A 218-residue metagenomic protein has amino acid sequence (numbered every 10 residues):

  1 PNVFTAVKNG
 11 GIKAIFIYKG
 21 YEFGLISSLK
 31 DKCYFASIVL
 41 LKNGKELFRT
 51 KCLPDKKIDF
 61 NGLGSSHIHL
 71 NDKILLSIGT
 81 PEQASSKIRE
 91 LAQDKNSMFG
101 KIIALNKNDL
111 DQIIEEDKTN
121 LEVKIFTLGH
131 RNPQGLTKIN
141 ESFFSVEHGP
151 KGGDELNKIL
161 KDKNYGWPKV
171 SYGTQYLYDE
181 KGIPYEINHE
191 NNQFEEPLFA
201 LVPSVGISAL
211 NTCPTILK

Functional and structural regions predicted by a protein language model:
P1-S86, G135-G149, P203-K218: Acidic, Gly/Ser/Thr-rich repeat motifs that build Ca2+-stabilized beta-propeller blades
G10-I12, T80-K218: Beta-propeller domain segments
